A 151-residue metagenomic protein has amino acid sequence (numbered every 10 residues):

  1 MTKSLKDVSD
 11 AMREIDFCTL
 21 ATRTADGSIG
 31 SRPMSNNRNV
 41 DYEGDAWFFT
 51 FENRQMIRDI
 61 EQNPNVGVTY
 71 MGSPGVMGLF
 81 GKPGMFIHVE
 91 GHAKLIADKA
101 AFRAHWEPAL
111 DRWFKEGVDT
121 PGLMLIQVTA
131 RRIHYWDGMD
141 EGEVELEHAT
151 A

Functional and structural regions predicted by a protein language model:
M1-T2: Short, low-complexity N-terminal intrinsically disordered segments enriched in polar/charged residues
D7, M77-G78, L146-E147: Ribonuclease/tRNase effector modules and their secretory precursors
D10-G27, V66-Y70: A short, Trp-centered hydrophobic/proline-enriched beta-strand micro-motif
E14-D16, I29-R32, D119-G122, T129: Short, basic and Ser/Thr-rich N-terminal targeting/leader segments
D16, R32, Y42-G44, Q62-V66 (+2 more regions): A generic structural signal for short beta-strands and their flanking turns/coil linkers
T22-T24, Y70-S73, K115-P121: A short, aromatic/hydrophobic, helix- or strand-capping loop or linear motif that either lines the entrance/gate
N37-G81: A short mixed-secondary-structure module that forms the rim of ligand-binding clefts
M85-A151: Charged, gly/pro-rich active-site loop segments
